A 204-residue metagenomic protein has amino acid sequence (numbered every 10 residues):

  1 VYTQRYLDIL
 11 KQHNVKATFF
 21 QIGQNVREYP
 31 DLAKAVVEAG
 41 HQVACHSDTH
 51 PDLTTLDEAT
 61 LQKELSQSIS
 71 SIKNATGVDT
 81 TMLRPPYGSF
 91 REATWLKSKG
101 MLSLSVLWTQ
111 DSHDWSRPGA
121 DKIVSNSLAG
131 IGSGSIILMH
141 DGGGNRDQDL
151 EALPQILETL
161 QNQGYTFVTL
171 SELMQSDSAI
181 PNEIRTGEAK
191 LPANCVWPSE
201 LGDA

Functional and structural regions predicted by a protein language model:
V1-T80, Q175: Active-site beta->alpha N-cap acidic-glycine motif
Y2, D8, Q12-H13, V26-R27 (+1 more regions): C-terminal domain-boundary segment and adjacent tail
A17-Q21, Q42-S47, T81-R84, L104-T109 (+2 more regions): Structural recognition of the beta-strand scaffold that forms the well-ordered cores of secreted hydrolase catalytic
G23-V26, H50-D52, S89, D111-D114 (+1 more regions): Short histidine/acidic/glycine/proline-rich micro-motifs that form metal- and phosphate-coordinating active-site loops
A33-V36, A59-L61, D121-I123, P181-T186: Short low-complexity, flexible loop/linker segments enriched in glycine and/or proline with clustered acidic
L61-L65, A120-V124, E151-P154: Charged helix-capping and loop-helix junction motifs
D79, S89, T94-I131, Y165-D177 (+1 more regions): His/Asp/Glu-enriched short active-site or ligand-binding loop at hydrolase and phosphoryl-transfer sites
